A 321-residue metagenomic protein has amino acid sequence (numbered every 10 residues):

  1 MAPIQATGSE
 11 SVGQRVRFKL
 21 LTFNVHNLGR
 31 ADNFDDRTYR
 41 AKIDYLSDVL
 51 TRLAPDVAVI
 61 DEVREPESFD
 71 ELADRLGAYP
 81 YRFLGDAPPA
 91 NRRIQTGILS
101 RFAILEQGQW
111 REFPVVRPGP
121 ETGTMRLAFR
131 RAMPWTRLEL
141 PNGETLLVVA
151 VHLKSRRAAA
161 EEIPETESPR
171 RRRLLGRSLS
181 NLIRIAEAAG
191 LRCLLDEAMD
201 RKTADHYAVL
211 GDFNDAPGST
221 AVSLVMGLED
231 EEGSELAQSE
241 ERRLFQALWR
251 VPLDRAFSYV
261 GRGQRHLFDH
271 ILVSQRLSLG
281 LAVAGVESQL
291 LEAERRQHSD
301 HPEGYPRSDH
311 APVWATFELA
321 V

Functional and structural regions predicted by a protein language model:
M1-G8, P66, G108-W110, A128-F129 (+3 more regions): Metal-dependent phosphoester-hydrolase catalytic domains
M1-Q95, E167-S168, I183, A188 (+2 more regions): N-terminal, active-site-proximal structural segment of metallo-dependent hydrolase catalytic domains
R17-R30, T145-S155, R171-R177: Active-site-proximal beta-strand elements of phosphoester/diester hydrolases
V25, V63, F102, L153 (+2 more regions): Active-site metal-binding loops of divalent metal-dependent hydrolases
G29-A31, P66-F69, R93, R156-A159 (+2 more regions): Short catalytic/ligand-binding loop motif for oxyanion handling, primarily in non-cytosolic enzymes, centered on
R40-A41, R156-N181: A solvent-exposed, charged loop/short amphipathic helix patch at secondary-structure junctions
E62-R156: Structured beta-strand-rich core segments of catalytic domains in phosphoester-bond hydrolases
L175-T203: A long, amphipathic alpha-helix that forms part of the scaffold/cap immediately adjacent to metal-dependent active
